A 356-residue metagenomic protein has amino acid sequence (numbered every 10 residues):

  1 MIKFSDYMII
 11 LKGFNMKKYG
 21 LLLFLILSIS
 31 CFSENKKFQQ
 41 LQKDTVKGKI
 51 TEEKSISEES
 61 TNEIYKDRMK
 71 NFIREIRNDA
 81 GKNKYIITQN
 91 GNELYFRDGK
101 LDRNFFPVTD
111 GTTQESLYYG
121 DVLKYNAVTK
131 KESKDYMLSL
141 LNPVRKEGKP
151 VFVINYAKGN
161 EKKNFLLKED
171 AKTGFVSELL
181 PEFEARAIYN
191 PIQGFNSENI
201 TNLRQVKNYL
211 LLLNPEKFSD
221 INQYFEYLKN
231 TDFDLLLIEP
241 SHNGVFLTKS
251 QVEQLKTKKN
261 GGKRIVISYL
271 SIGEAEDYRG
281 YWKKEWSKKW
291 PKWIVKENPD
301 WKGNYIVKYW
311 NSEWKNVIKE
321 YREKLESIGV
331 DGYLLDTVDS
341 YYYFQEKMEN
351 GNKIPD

Functional and structural regions predicted by a protein language model:
I2, K12, M16-Y19: Positively charged n-region of N-terminal signal peptides that target proteins for export
Y19-L27: Sec-dependent N-terminal signal peptides
N35-D356: Glycan-processing catalytic domains of CAZymes
